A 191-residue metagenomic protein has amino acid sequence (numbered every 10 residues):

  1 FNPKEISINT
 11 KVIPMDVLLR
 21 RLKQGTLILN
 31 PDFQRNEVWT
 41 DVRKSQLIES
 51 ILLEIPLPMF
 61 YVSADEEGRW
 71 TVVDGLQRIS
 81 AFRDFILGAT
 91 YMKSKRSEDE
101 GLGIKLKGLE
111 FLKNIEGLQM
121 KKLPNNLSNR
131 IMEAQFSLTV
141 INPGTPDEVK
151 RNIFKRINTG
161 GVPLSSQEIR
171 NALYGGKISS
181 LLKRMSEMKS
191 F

Functional and structural regions predicted by a protein language model:
F1-V17, P31-F191: Basic- and aromatic-enriched surface patches that contact anionic nucleotides/nucleic acids
K23-Q24, P56: Short connector loops/turns at beta-strand edges and beta->alpha or beta->beta junctions
Q24-P31: A short, surface-exposed helix-loop junction/capping segment
